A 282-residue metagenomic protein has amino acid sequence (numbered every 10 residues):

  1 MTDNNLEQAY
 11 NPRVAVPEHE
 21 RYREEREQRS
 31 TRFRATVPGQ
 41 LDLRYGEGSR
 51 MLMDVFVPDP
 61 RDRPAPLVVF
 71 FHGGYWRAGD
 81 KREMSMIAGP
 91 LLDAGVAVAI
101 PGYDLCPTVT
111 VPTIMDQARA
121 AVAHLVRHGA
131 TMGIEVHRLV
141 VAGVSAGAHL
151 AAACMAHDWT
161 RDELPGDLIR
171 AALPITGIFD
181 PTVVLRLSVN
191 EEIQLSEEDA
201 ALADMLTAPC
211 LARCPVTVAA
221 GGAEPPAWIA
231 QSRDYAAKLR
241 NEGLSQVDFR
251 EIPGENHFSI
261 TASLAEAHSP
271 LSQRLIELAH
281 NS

Functional and structural regions predicted by a protein language model:
M1-S282: Alpha/beta-hydrolase superfamily serine-hydrolase fold, recognizing
